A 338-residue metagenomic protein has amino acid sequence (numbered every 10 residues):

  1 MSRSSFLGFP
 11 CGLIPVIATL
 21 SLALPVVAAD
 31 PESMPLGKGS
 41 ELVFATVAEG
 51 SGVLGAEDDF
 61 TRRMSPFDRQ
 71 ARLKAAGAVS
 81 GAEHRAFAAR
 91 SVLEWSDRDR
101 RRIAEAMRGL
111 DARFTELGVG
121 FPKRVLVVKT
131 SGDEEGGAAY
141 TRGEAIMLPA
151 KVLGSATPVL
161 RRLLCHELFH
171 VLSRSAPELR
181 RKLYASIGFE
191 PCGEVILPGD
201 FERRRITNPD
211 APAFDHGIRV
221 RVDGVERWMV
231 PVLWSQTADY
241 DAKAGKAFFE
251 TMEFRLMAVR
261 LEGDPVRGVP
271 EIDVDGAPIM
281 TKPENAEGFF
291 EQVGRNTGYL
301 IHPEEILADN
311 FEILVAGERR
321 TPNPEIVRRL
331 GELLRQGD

Functional and structural regions predicted by a protein language model:
M1-F9: N-terminal secretory signal peptides that target proteins for export/translocation
P10-P25: Bacterial N-terminal signal peptides
A29-R100: N-terminal mature-domain "stem" immediately C-terminal to a signal peptide or N-terminal signal-anchor/transmembrane
A86-G143: Auxiliary, metal-adjacent structural segments of Zn-dependent hydrolase domains
D97-E105, G154-L163, G298-I306: Soluble non-cytosolic domains of exported or imported proteins
G132-C165, R174: Active-site scaffold of zinc-dependent metalloenzymes
L168-Y184: Catalytic Zn2+-binding segment of zinc metalloproteases
A185-L334: Metalloprotease/metallohydrolase-associated module, dominated by Zn2+-dependent proteases
